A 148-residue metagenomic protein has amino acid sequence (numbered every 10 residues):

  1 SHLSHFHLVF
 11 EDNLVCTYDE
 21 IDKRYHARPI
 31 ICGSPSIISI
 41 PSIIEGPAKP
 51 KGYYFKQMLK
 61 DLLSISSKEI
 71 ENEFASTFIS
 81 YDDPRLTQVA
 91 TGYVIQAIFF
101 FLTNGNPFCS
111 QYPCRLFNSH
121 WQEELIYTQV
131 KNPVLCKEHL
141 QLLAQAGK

Functional and structural regions predicted by a protein language model:
S1-R28, F78: N-terminal low-structure segments adjacent to metalloprotease catalytic domains across cellular compartments
H26-R85, L102-K148: Metalloprotease/metallohydrolase-associated module, dominated by Zn2+-dependent proteases
D82-F100: ATP/nucleotide-binding catalytic cores
